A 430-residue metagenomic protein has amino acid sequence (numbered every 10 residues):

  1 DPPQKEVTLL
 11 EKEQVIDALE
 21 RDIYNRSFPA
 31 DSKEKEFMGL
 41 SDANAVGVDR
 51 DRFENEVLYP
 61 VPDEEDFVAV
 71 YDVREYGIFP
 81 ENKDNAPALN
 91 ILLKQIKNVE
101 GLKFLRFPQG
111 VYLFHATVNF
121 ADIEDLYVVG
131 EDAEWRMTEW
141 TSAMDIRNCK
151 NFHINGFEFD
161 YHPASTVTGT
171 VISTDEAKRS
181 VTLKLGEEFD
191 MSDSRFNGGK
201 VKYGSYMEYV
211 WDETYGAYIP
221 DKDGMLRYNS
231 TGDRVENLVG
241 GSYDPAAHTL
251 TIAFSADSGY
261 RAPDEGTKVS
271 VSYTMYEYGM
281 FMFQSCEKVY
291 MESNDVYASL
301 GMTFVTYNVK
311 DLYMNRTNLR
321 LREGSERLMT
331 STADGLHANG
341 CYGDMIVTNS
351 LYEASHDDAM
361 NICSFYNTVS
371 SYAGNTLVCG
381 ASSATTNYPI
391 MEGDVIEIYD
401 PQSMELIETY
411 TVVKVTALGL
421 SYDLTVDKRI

Functional and structural regions predicted by a protein language model:
E6-P62: Surface beta-loop-beta hairpin patches that serve as ligand-binding interfaces in beta-rich domains
E20-E36, S41, V73-R106: Acidic Gly/Asp/Thr-rich repetitive segments characteristic of extracellular carbohydrate-active and adhesion proteins
A86-L93, E100-L126, E131-D145, F159 (+3 more regions): N-terminal extracellular ligand-recognition/capping segment immediately after the signal peptide
G101-L102, F114-V118, M137-A143, P163-T168 (+7 more regions): Short glycine/acidic-rich loop motifs that flank beta-strands on beta-rich extracellular proteins
F107, L126-E131, N151-G156, E265-K268 (+3 more regions): All-beta strand scaffolds that present successive hydrophobic residues in beta-strands
F114-A116, I123, R136-T138, F152 (+8 more regions): Surface-exposed loop/turn segments connecting beta-strands in extracellular beta-rich domains
Y161, G186-P245, T385-S421: Ser/Thr/Gly-rich low-complexity blocks that favor extended beta-strand/coil architectures
T214-S285, Y290-E292, Y297, K428-R429: Long, low-complexity, polar/charged, intrinsically disordered or flexibly structured peripheral segments
